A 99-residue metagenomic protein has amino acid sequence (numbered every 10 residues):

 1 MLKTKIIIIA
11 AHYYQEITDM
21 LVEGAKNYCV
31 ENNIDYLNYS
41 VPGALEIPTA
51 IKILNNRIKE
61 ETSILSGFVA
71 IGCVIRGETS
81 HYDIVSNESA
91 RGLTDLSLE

Functional and structural regions predicted by a protein language model:
M1-T4, T62-I64: Glycine-rich phosphate/diphosphate-binding loops that line cofactor/substrate pockets in enzymes
L2-N38: Glycine-rich phosphate/diphosphate-binding loop of Rossmann-like nucleotide-binding domains
H12, V41-L45, G72-G77: Acidic, glycine-rich active-site loops and adjacent beta-strand->loop/helix elements that engage anionic groups
E16-M20, G24, P42-E46, I84 (+1 more regions): Conserved active-site and cofactor/substrate-binding residues in soluble primary-metabolism enzymes
Y28-S63: Active-site rim loops that border cofactor/substrate pockets in soluble metabolic enzymes
V30, L98-E99: Anion (oxyanion) recognition and catalysis
A50-L93, S97: Glycine-rich phosphate-binding loop
